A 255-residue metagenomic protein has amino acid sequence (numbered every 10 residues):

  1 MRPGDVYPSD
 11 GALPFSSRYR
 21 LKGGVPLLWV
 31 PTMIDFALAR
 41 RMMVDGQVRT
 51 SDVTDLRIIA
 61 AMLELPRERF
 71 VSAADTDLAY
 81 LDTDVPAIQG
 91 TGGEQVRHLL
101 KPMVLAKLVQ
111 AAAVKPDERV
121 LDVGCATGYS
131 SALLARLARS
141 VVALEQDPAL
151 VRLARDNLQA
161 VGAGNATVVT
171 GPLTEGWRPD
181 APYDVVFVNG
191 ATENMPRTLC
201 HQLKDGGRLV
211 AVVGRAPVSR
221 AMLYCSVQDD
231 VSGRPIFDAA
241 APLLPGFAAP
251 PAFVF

Functional and structural regions predicted by a protein language model:
G4, S9-F15, K22-L27: Intrinsically disordered, low-complexity segments enriched in serine/proline and basic residues
A12-L13, D55-L56, P102, P148 (+2 more regions): A generic "functional-site adjacency" signal
L28-R119, R152, F237-L243: Class I SAM-dependent transferase core
W29-R41, Y183, H201, V210-F255: SAM/dcSAM-binding transferase cores
R69-A74, V85-Q89, L134-A135, A160 (+4 more regions): Alpha-helix boundary/capping detector
V109-S232: Conserved nucleotide-cofactor-binding alpha/beta core module
